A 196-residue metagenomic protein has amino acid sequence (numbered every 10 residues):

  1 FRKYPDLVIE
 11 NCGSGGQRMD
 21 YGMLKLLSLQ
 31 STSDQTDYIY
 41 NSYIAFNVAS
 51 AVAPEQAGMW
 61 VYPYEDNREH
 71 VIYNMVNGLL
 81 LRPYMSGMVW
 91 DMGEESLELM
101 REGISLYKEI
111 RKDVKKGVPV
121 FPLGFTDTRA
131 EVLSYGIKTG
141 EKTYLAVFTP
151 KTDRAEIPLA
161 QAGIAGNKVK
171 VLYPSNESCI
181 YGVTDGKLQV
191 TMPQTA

Functional and structural regions predicted by a protein language model:
K3-Y181, K187-A196: Active-site-proximal substrate-binding groove within the catalytic cores of carbohydrate-active enzymes
